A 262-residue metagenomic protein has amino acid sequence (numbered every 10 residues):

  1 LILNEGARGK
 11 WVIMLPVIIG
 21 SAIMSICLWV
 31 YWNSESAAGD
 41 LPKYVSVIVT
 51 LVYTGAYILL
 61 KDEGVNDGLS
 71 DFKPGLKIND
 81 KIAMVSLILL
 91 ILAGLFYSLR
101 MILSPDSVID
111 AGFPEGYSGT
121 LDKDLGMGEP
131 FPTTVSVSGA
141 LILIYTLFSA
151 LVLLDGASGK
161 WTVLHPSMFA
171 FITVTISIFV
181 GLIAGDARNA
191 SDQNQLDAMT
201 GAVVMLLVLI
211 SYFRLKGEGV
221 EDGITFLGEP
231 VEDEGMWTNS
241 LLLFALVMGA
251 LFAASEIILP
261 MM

Functional and structural regions predicted by a protein language model:
L1-N4, L15-I23, L121, M127-L154 (+3 more regions): Core segments of alpha-helical transmembrane spans in multipass integral membrane proteins
I13-W29, V49-Y53, L164-L182, V204: Hydrophobic alpha-helical membrane segments
I26-K43, I176-D197: Membrane-helix boundary connector in multi-pass membrane proteins
A37-L59, A190-F213: Alpha-helical membrane-associated segments of multi-pass integral membrane proteins
L51-G68, V204-G223, A254-L259: Membrane-water interface at the C-terminal end of transmembrane alpha helices
E63-F96, R100, I224-M248: Cytosolic juxtamembrane helix and N-cap/initiation of the first transmembrane helix
L92-F113, F252-M261: Transmembrane alpha-helix/helix-exit interface in multi-pass inner-membrane proteins
S107-G126: Membrane-interface interhelical connector segments
